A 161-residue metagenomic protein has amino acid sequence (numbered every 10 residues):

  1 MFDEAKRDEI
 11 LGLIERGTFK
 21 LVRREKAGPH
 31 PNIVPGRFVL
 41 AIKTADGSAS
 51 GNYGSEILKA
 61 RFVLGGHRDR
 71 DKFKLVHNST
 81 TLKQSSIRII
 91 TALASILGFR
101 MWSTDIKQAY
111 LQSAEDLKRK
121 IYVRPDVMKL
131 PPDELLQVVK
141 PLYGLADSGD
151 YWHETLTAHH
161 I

Functional and structural regions predicted by a protein language model:
M1-I161: Long, low-complexity, charge-biased intrinsically disordered regions
